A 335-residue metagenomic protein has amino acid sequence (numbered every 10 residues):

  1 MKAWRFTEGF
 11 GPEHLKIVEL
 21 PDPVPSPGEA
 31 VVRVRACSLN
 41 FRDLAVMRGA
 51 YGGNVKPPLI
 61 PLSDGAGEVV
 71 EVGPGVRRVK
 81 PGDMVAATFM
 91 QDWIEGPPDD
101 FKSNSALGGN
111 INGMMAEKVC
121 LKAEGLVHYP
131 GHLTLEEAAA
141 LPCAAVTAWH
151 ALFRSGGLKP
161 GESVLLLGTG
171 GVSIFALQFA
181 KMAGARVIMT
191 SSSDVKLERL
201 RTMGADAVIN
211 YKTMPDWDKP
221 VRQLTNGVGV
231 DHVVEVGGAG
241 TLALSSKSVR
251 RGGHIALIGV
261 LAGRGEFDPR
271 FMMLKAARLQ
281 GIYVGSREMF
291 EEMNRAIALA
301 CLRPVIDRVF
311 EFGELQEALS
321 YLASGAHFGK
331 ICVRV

Functional and structural regions predicted by a protein language model:
M1, G227, C301-V305, E317-V335: C-terminal capping/lid region of NAD(P)-dependent oxidoreductase domains
M1-A66, L121, A323, R334: Short N-terminal strand-loop motif that marks the start of NAD(P)H/FAD-dependent oxidoreductase cofactor-binding domains
P21-C37, A50-I94, N110-N112, P130-L133: Glycine-rich beta-strand-centered segment in the early N-terminal region that forms part of a ligand/cofactor-binding
M90-L167, T202: NAD(P)H dinucleotide-binding glycine-rich loop of Rossmann-like/cofactor-binding domains, especially the beta1-alpha1
S103-N104, A183, D194, L200-R201 (+3 more regions): Glycine-rich phosphate-binding loop and adjacent beta-alpha segment of Rossmann(oid) nucleotide-cofactor-binding
L166-T169, K181-G240: Adenosine-nucleotide cofactor-binding segment
S173-I174: N-terminal Rossmann-fold NAD(P) dinucleotide-binding loop
